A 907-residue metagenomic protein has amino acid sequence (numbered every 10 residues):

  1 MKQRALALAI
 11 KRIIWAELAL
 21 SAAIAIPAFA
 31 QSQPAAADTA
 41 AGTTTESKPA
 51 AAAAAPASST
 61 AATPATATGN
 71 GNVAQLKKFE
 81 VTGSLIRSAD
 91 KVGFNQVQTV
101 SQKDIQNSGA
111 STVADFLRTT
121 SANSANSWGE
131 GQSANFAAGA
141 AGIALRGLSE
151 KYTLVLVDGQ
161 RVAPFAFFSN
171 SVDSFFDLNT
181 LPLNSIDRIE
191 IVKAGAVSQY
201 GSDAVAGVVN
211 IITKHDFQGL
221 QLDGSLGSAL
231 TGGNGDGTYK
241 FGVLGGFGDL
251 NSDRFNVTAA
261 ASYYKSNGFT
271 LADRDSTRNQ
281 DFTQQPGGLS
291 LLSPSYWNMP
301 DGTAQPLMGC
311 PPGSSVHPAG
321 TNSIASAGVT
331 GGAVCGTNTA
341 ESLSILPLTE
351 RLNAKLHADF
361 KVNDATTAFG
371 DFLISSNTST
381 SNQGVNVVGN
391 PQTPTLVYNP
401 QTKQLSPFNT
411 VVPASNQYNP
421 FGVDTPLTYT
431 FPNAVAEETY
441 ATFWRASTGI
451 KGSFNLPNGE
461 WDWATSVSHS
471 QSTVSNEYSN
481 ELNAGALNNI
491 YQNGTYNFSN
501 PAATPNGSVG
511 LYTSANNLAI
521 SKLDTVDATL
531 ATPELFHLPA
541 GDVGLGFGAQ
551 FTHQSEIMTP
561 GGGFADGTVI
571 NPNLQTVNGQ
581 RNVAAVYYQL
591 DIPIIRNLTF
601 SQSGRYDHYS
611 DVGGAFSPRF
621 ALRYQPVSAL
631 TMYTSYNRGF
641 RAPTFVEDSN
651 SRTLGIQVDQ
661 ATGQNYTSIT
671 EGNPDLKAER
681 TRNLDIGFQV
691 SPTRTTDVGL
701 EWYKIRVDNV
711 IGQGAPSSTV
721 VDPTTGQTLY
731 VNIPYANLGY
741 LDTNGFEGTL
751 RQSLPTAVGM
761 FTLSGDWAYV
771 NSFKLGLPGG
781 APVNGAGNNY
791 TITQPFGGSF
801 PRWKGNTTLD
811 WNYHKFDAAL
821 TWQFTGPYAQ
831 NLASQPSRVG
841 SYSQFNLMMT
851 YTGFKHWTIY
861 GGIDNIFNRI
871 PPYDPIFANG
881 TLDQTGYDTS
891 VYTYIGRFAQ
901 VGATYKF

Functional and structural regions predicted by a protein language model:
P49-F136, A144, Y152, V157 (+8 more regions): N-terminal plug
I105, L117, I189, V209-I211 (+4 more regions): Non-catalytic regulatory/gating segments with a bias toward low-complexity or hydrophobic composition
N170, D275-F282, P311-T349, K355 (+7 more regions): Surface-exposed, low-complexity loop segments enriched in small/polar and acidic residues
V172-F176, N184-D187, S198-V209, H215-T277 (+2 more regions): Outer-membrane beta-barrel translocator/receptor signature
D216-G219, L250-F255, V362-T366, S453-W463 (+7 more regions): Short loop/turn motifs that connect adjacent beta-strands in outer-membrane beta-barrel proteins
L226-L230, F247, Y263-N267, I374-T378 (+14 more regions): Transmembrane beta-strands of outer-membrane beta-barrel pores
T599, Y703-L832: Gram-negative outer-membrane beta-barrel transporters
N771, F824-A829, Y851-F907: C-terminal beta-signal and adjacent terminal beta-strands/loops of Gram-negative outer-membrane beta-barrel proteins
